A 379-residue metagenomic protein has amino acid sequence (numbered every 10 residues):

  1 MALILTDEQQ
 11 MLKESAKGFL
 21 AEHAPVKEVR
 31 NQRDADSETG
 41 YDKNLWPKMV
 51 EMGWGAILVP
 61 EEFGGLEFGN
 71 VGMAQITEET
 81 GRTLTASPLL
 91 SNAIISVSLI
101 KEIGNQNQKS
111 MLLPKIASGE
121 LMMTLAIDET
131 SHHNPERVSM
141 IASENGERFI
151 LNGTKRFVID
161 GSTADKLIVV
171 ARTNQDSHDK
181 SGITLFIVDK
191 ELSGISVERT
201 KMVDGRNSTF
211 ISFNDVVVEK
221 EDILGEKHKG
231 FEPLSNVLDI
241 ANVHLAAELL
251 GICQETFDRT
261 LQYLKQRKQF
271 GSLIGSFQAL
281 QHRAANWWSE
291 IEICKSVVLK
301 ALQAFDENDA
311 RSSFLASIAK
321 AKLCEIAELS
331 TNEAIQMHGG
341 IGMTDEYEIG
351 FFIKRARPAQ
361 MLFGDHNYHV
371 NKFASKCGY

Functional and structural regions predicted by a protein language model:
M1-S87, I95, I103-N107, K115-E120 (+3 more regions): Alpha-helical interface subdomain recognition
G53, A74-G81, A171, V188-L192 (+1 more regions): Short Ser/Thr-interspersed hydrophobic loop/turn segments at strand-loop and sheet-helix junctions that line or gate
G119-T130: A short, Trp-centered hydrophobic/proline-enriched beta-strand micro-motif
I127-E129, K155, A171-T173, I187-K190 (+4 more regions): Short, structured patches in soluble enzyme cores that scaffold and shape functional sites
T130-H133, F157-D160, S177, T200-N207: Short Gly/Pro-enriched turn/cap motifs at secondary-structure boundaries
R137-S139, D189-K220: Flexible, small-/acidic-enriched active-site or ligand-binding loops
N152-S196: A short core secondary-structure module
D215-E232: Long, acidic (Asp/Glu-rich), low-complexity accessory segments flanking structured domains
